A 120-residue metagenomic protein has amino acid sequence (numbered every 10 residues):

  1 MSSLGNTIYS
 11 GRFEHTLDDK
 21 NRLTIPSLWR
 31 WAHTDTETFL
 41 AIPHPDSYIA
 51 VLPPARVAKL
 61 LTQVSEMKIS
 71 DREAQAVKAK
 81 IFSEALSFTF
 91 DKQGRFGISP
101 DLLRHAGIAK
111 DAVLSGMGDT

Functional and structural regions predicted by a protein language model:
M1-H15, D19-R22, L28-F88, K92-Q93 (+1 more regions): Flexible "stalk/tail and boundary" regions
